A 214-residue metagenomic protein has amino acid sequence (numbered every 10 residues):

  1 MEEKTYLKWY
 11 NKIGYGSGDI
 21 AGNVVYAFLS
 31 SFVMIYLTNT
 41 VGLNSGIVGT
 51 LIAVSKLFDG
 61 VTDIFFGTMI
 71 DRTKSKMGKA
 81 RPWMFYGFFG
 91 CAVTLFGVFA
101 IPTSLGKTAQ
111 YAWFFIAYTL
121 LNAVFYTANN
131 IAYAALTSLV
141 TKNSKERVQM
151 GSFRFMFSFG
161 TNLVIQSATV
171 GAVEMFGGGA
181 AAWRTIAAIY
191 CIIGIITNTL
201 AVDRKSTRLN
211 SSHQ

Functional and structural regions predicted by a protein language model:
E2-S211: Membrane-embedded alpha-helical bundles of multi-pass transporters/translocases, especially carrier/permease families
